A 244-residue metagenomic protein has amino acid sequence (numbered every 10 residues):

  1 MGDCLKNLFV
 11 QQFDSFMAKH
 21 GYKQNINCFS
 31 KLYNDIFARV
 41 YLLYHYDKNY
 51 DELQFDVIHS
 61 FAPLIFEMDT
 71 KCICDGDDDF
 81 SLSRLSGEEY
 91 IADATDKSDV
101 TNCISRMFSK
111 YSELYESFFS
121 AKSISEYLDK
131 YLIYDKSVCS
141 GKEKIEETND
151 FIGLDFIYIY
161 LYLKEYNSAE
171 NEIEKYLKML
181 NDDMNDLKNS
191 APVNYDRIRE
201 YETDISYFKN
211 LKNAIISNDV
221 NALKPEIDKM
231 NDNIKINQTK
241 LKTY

Functional and structural regions predicted by a protein language model:
M1-K6, K31-Y244: Intrinsically disordered, low-complexity regulatory regions enriched in serine/threonine/proline and acidic residues
D3-N25: Amphipathic alpha-helical segments
